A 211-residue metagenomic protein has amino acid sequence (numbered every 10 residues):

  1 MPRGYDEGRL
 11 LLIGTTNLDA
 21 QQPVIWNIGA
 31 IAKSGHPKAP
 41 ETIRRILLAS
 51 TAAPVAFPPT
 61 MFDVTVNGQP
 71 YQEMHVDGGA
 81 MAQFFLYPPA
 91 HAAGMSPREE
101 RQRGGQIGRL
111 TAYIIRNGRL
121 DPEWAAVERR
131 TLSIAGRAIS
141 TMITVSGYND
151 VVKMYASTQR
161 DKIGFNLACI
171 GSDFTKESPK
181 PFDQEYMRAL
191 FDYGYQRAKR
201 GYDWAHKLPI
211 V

Functional and structural regions predicted by a protein language model:
M1-V211: Patatin-like phospholipase
